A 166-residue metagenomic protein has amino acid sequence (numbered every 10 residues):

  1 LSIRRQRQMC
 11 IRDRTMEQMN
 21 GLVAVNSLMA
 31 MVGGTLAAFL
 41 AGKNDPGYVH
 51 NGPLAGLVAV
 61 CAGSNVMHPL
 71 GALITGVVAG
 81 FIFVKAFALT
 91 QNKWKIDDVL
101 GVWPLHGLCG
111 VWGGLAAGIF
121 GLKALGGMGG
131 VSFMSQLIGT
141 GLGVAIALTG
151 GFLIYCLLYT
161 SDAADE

Functional and structural regions predicted by a protein language model:
L1-R7, I11, Y159-E166: Single conserved hydrophobic/aromatic residue that forms the stacking wall/gate of nucleotide- or nucleobase-binding
R12-Q18, A62-L70: Helix-coil boundary and interhelical linker segments in multi-pass alpha-helical membrane proteins
M19-A24, V49, I96-P104: The feature identifies polytopic integral membrane transport proteins across all domains of life
M19-A30, G71-V77: Structural signature of hydrophobic alpha-helical transmembrane segments
A30-F39, K43, G56-V60, S64 (+4 more regions): Transmembrane alpha-helical segments of multi-pass membrane transport proteins and ion-pumping complexes
G47-L54: Cytoplasmic-side transmembrane-helix entry/capping segments in multi-pass membrane proteins
P69-I74, T90-L100: A cytosolic-side transmembrane-helix exit/cap motif
G127-A145: Structural signal for the N-terminal portions of transmembrane helices and their immediately preceding loop/interface
